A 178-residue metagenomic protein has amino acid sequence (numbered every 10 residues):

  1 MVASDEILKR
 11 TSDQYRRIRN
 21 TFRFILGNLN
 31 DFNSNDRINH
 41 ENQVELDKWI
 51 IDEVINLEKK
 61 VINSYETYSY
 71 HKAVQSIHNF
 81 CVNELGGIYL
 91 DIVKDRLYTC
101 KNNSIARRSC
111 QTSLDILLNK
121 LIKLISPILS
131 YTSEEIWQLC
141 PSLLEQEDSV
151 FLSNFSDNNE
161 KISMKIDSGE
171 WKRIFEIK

Functional and structural regions predicted by a protein language model:
M1-D13, T67, H71-K72, S163-F175: Conserved phosphate-binding loops in nucleotide/dinucleotide-binding enzymes
M1-E41, S142-V150: Catalytic adenosine-cofactor/nucleotide-binding cores of aminoacyl-tRNA synthetases and other
F32-K59, D91-K178: Acidic, turn-prone loop/beta-hairpin segments
V74-N79: Aromatic-lined ligand-binding clefts that engage carbohydrates, nucleic acids, or primary amines
V82: ATP/adenylate-binding site constellation spanning eukaryotic-like Ser/Thr protein kinases, ABC-transporter
I88: Active-site-proximal binding-pocket segments
